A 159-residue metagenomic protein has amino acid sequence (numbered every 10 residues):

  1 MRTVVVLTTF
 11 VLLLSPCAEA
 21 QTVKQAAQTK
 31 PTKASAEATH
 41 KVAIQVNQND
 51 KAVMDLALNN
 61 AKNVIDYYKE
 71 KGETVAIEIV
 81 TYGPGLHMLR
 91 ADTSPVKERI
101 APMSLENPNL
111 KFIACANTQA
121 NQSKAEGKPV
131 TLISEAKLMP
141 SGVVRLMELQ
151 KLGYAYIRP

Functional and structural regions predicted by a protein language model:
V5-S15: Bacterial N-terminal signal peptides
E19-Q21: Boundary of Sec targeting at the N-terminus
S35-N49, V80-P84: Acidic/histidine-rich, surface-exposed loop or edge segments in extracytoplasmic proteins
A43-Q45, E78-T81, K111-A114, R158: Structural recognition of the beta-strand scaffold that forms the well-ordered cores of secreted hydrolase catalytic
V46-L58: Short, glycine-rich nucleotide/cofactor-binding loops
D55-E70: Histidine-anchored nucleotide/phosphate-binding helix
V75-L89, T118: Acidic helix-start/capping segments at beta-turn-to-alpha-helix junctions
R90-P159: A cross-taxonomic marker for long C-terminal extensions/tails that follow the last structured domain
